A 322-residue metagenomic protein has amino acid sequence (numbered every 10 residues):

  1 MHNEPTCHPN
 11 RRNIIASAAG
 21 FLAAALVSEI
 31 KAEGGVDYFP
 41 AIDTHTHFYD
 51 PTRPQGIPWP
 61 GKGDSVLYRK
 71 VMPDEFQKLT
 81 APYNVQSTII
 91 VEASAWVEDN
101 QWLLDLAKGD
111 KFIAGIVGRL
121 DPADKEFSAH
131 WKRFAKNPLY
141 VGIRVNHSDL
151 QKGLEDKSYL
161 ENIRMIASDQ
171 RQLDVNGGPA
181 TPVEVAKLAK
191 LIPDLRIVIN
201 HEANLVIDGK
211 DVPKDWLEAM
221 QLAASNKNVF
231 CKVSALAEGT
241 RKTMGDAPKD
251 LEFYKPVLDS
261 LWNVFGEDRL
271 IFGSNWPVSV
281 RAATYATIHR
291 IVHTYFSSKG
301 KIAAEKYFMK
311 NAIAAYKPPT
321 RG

Functional and structural regions predicted by a protein language model:
H2-L26, G34-T44, L67-S87, D259-S260 (+2 more regions): Mid-to-C-terminal alpha-helical segments outside catalytic/metal-binding sites
G34-M165, D169, V175, P179 (+2 more regions): Mid-domain alpha/beta scaffold segments of enzyme catalytic cores
T46, A93, E202, N275-W276: Active-site metal-binding loops of divalent metal-dependent hydrolases
T52-I57, A129-H130, K210-V212, T243-G245 (+2 more regions): Short aromatic-enriched loop/helix-cap "lid" or pocket-rim segments at secondary-structure transitions that line
A95-W96, A123-D124, D149-G153, L205-D208 (+2 more regions): Short, small-residue-enriched loops and turns at beta-alpha junctions that line or gate enzyme active sites
G109-F112, P138, L191-R196, N226-K227 (+2 more regions): Short helix-capping segments at alpha-helix termini
E155-I271: Catalytic pocket-lining loop regions of alpha/beta-barrel enzymes, especially the amidohydrolase/enolase/GH5 lineages
